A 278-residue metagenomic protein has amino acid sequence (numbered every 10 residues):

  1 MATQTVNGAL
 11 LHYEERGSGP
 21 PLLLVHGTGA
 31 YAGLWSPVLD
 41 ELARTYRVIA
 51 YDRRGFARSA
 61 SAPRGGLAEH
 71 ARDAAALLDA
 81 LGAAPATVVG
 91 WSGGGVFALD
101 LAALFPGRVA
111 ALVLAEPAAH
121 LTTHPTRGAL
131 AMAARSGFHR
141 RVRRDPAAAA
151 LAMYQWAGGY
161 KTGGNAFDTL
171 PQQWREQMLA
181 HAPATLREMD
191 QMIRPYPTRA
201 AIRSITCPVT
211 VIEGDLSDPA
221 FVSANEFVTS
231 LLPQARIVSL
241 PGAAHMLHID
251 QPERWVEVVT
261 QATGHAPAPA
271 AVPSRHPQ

Functional and structural regions predicted by a protein language model:
V6-S61: Conserved HGGG/HGGXW glycine-rich cap/lid loop of the alpha/beta-hydrolase fold
L34-S36, S59-R64, H124-P125, V222-S223: Conserved catalytic-core motifs of eukaryotic protein kinase domains, centered on the activation segment
P37-D40, I49-V89, G93, E257: Active-site loop/oxyanion-hole signature of alpha/beta-hydrolase fold enzymes
F97-L101: Hydrolases whose catalytic domains are alpha/beta-hydrolase-1, hotdog thioesterase, or metallo-beta-lactamase-like
A103-L104, V109-V142: Flexible "cap/lid" loop of the alpha/beta hydrolase fold
R144-L186, A201: Conserved alpha/beta-hydrolase catalytic His-Asp/Glu region
E176-S230, R236-S239: Conserved serine/cysteine hydrolase catalytic core
L240-P252, V256: Catalytic histidine-centered segment of alpha/beta-hydrolase-like enzymes
